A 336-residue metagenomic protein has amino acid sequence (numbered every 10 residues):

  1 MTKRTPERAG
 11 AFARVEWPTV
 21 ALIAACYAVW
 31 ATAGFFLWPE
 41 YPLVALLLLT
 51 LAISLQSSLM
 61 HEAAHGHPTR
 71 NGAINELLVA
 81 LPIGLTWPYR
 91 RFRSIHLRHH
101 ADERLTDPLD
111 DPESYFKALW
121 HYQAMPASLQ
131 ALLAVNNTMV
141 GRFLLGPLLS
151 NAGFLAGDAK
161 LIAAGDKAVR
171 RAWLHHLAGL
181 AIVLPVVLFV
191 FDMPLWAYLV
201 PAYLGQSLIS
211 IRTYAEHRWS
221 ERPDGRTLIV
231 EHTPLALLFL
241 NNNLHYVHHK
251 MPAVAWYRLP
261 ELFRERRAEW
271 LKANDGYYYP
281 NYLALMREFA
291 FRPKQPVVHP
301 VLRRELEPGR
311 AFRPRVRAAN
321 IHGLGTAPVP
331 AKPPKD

Functional and structural regions predicted by a protein language model:
M1-L55, P82-L195, Y257-R258, F263-D336: Non-catalytic, topology-defining segments of multipass membrane proteins
R8-G10, E62-T69: Transmembrane alpha-helical segments that serve as helix-helix packing and pore/cofactor-lining elements in multipass
I23, N71-A73, L174, L235-L237: Short helix-capping and inter-helix turn/linker motifs at the boundaries of alpha-helical repeat units
L51-A63, P88, F92, R142-N151 (+3 more regions): Transmembrane alpha-helical segments that form the membrane-embedded catalytic/substrate-channel core of multi-pass
S57-G66, F92-R104, R212-E221, L238-W256 (+1 more regions): Histidine-centered catalytic micro-motifs
G66-L78: Membrane-interface motifs of alpha-helical transmembrane segments
E76-G84, G225-F239: Membrane-cytosol interface motif
L78-V79, G179-A181, N243-L244: Residue-level signal for cytosolic alpha-helical hairpin/rod architecture
